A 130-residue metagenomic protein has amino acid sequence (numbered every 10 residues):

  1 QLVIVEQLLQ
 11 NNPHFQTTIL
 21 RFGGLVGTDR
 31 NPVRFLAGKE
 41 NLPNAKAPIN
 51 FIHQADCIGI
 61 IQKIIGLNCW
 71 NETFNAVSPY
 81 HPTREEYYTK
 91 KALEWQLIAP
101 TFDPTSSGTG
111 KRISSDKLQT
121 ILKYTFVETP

Functional and structural regions predicted by a protein language model:
Q1-T17: Active-site Tyr-X1-5-Lys
I4, T18-L25, N31-R34, L42-K63: Substrate-positioning beta->alpha
L9, L118-Q119: Structural element of the ATP-grasp superfamily
Q16-T18, E72, T125: Conserved beta-strand segments of alpha/beta enzyme cores
R30-R34, E86-T89: Short aromatic-enriched loop/helix-cap "lid" or pocket-rim segments at secondary-structure transitions that line
L36-N44, E94-T101: A short C-terminal helix-loop "cap" of Rossmann-like NAD(P)-dependent dehydrogenase/epimerase domains
C57-S115: Mid/C-terminal beta-alpha module of Rossmann-like enzyme folds, strongest in SDR-family dehydrogenases/epimerases
T129-P130: Amphipathic terminal alpha-helices
